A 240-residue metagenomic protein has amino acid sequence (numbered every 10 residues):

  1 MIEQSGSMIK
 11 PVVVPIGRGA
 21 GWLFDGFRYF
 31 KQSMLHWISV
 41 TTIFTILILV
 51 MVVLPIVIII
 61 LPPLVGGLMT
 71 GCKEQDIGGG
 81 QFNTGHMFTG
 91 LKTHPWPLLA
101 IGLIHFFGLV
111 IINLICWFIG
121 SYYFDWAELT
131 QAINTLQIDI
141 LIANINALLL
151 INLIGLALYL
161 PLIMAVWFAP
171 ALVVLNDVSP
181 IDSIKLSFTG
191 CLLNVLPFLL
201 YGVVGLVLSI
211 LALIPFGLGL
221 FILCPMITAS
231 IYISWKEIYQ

Functional and structural regions predicted by a protein language model:
M1-Q240: Hydrophobic alpha-helical membrane segments
